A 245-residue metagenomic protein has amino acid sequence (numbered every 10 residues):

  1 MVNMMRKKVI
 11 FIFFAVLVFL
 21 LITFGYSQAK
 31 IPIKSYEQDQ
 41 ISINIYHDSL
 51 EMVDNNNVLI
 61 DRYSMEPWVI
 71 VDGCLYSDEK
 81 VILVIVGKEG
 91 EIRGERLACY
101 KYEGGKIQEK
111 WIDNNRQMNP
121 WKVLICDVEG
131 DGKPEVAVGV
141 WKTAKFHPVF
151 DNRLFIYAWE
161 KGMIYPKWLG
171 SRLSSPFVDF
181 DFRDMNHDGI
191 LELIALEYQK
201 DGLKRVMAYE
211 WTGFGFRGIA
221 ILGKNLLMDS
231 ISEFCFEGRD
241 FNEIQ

Functional and structural regions predicted by a protein language model:
M5-F13: Bacterial N-terminal signal peptides that target proteins for export
F13-L21: Bacterial N-terminal signal peptides
F24-Q245: Beta-propeller-forming repeat regions
